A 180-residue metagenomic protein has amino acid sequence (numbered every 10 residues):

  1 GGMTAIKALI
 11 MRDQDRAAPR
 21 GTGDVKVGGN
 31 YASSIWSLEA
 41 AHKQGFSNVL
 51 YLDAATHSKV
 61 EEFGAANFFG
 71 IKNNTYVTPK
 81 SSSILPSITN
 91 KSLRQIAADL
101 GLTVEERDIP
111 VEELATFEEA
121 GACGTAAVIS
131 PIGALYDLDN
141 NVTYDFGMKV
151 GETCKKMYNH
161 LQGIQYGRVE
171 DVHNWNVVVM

Functional and structural regions predicted by a protein language model:
G1-M180: Helix-start/capping segments and mature chain N-termini
